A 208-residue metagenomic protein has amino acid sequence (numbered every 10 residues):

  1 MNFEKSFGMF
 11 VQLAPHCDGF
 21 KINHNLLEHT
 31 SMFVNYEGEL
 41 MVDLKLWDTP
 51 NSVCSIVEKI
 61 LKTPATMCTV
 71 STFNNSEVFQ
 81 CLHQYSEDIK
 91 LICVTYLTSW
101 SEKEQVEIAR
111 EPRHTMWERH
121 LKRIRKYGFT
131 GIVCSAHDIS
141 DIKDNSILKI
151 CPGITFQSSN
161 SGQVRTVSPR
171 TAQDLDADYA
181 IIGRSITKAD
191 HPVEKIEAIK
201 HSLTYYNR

Functional and structural regions predicted by a protein language model:
M1-E4: N-terminal basic/disordered segments at the start of proteins
F10-P15, H29-G38, E58-K62, C81-D88 (+2 more regions): Acidic (Asp/Glu)-rich catalytic clusters
D18-H29, R184-T187: Glycine-rich, proline-tolerant flexible connector loops at the mouths of alpha/beta enzymes
D18-K21, M41, T66-T69, I92 (+2 more regions): Conserved beta-strand positions in the central sheet of alpha/beta enzyme cores
I22, L26-L27, T130, C134-A180: A C-terminal functional module that forms or caps the active site or interfaces directly with catalytic machinery
D48-S140, N145-L148, T155-S159: Conserved anion-binding
M67-V78, F156, R165-K195: Glycine-rich phosphate-binding active-site loops on the catalytic face of alpha/beta enzymes
